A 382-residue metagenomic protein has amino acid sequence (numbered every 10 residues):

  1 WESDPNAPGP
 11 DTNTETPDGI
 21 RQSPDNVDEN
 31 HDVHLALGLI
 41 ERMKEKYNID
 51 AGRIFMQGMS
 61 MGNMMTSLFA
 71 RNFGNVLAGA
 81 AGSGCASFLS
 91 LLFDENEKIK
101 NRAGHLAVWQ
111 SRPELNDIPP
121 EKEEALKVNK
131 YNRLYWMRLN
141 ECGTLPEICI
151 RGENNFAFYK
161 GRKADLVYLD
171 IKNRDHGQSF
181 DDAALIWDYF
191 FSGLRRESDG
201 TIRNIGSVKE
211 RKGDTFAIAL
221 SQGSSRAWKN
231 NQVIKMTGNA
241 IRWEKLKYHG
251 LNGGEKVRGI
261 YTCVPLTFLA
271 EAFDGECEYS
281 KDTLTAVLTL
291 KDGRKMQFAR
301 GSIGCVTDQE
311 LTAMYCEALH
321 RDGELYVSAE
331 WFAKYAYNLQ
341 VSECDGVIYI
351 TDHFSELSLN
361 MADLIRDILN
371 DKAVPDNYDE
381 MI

Functional and structural regions predicted by a protein language model:
W1-G52: Serine-hydrolase catalytic machinery in alpha/beta-hydrolase-like enzymes
R21-E29, P120-E123, D175, L251-G259 (+1 more regions): Second-shell loop/turn segments in exported
D32-L39, M61-T66, F73, V128-N132 (+3 more regions): Stable alpha-helical elements in mature extracytoplasmic
I40-Y47, F73, A81-G84, N140 (+4 more regions): Sec/Tat-exported extracytoplasmic proteins
E45-K46, A51-G104: Primarily recognizes the serine-hydrolase "nucleophile elbow" in alpha/beta-hydrolase and SGNH/GDSL folds
A78-K163, N173-D175: The feature captures the conserved acid-bearing segment of alpha/beta-hydrolase catalytic domains
D175-D181: Catalytic histidine-centered segment of alpha/beta-hydrolase-like enzymes
R196-I382: Primary recognition of N-terminal secretory signal peptides and signal-anchoring hydrophobic helices
